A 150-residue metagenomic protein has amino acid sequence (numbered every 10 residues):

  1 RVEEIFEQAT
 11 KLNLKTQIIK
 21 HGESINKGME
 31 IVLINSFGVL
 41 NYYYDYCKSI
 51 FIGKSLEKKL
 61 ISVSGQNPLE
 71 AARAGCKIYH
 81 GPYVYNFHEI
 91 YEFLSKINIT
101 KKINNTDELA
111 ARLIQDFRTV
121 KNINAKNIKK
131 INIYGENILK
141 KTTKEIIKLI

Functional and structural regions predicted by a protein language model:
R1-I150: Nucleotide-activated sugar donor-binding and catalytic core shared by glycosyltransferases and related lipid-linked
